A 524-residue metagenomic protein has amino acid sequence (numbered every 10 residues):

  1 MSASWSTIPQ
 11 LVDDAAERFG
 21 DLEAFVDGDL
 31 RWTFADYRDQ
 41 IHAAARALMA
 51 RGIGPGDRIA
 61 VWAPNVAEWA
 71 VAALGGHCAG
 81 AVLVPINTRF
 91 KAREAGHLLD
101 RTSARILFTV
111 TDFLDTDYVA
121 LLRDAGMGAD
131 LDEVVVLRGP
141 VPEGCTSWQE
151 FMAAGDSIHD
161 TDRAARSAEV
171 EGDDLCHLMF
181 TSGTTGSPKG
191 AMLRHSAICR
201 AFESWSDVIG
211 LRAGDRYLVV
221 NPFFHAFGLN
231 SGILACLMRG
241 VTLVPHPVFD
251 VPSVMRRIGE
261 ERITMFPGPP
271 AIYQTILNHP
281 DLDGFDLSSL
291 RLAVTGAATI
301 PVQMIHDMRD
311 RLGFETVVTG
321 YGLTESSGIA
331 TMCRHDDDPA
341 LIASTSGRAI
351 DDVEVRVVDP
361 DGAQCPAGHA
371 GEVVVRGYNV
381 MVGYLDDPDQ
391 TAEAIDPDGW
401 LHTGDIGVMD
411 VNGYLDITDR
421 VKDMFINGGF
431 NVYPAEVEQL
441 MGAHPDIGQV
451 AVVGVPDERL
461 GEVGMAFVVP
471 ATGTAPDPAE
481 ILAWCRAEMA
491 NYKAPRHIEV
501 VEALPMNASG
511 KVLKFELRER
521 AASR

Functional and structural regions predicted by a protein language model:
S2-W5, D13, D21-V66, A70-L74 (+4 more regions): Conserved AMP-binding/adenylate-forming core of the ANL superfamily
A3-W5, G20-D21, V136, T146-Q149 (+4 more regions): Conserved pre-ATP/AMP-binding loop-to-beta segment of ANL
T33-D36, E169, C176-R200: Conserved AMP-binding A3 loop
A50-R51, A81-A153, T472-T474: Structural core segment of the AMP-binding/adenylate-forming
F90-H97, L107-T109, F266, G377 (+5 more regions): AMP-binding/adenylate-forming catalytic core of the ANL superfamily
A153, E260-G268, L277-L341, E354 (+1 more regions): Gly/Ser/Thr-rich phosphate-binding loop
C199-R216, F224-M265, H279: Conserved AMP-binding/adenylation subdomain of ANL enzymes
R348-D352, A363-A394, V432: Conserved ATP/PPi-binding loop(s) of AMP-dependent carboxylate-activating enzymes
